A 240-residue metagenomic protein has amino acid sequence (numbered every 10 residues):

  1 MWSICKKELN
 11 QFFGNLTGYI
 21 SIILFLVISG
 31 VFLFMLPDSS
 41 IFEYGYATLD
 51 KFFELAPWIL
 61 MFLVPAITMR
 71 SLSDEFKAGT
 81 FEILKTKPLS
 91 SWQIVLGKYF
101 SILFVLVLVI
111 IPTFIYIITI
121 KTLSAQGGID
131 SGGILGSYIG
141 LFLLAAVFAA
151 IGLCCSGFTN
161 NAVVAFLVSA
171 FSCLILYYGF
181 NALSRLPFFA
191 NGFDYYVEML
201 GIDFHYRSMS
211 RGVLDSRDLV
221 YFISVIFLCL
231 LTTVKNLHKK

Functional and structural regions predicted by a protein language model:
M1-I20: Aromatic- and glycine-rich beta-strand/loop motifs that create alpha-glucan
N10, G14, S73-D74, W92-V109 (+4 more regions): Alpha-helical transmembrane segments of multi-pass membrane proteins
L16, I22-L24, I102-V109, V168-S184: Hydrophobic alpha-helical membrane-insertion segments
V31-F34, S40-I41, Y46-I59, S101-N160: Secretory targeting signals
S39-D50, A165-N236: Terminal transmembrane helical anchor/hairpin motif
F52-D74: Long, hydrophobic alpha-helical segments
I67-K85, Y99: Transmembrane helix boundary and interhelical loop/hinge segments in multi-pass membrane proteins
